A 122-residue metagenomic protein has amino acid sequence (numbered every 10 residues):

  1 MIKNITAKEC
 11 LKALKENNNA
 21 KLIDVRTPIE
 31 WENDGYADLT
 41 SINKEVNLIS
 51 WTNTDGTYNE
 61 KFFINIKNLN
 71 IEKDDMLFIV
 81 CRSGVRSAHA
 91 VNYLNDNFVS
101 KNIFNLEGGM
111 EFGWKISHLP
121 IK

Functional and structural regions predicted by a protein language model:
M1-A20, P28-M76, V85-K122: Rhodanese-like catalytic fold shared by cysteine-dependent sulfurtransferases and DSP/PTP-type phosphatases
D24: Conserved active-site aspartate in kinases
I79-V80: Short, surface-exposed ligand- or partner-binding patches at beta-edge/loop junctions that are enriched in aromatics
